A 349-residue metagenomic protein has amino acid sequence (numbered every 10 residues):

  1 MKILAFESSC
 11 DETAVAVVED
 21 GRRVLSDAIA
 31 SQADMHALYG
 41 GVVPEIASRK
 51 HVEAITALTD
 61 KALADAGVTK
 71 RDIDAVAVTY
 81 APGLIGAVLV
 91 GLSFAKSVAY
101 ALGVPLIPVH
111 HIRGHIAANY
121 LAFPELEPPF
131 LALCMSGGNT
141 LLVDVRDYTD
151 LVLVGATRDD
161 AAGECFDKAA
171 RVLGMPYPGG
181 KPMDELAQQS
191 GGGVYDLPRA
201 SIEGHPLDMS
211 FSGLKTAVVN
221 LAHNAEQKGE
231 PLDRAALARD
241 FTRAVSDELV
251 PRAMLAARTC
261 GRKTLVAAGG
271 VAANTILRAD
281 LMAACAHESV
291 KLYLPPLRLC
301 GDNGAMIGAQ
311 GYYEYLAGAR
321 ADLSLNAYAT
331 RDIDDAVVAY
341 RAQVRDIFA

Functional and structural regions predicted by a protein language model:
M1, V109-L131: Conserved phosphate-binding catalytic cores of ATP/NTP-utilizing and phosphoryl-transfer enzymes
M1-K2, F6-S9, A16, S26-D27 (+5 more regions): A short helix-loop
K2-P82, H111, H115: N-terminal beta-alpha supersecondary unit
T69-T79, C260-V271, Y293-P296: Short glycine-rich phosphate-binding loop at a beta-alpha junction
V78-L102, T275-A284: Short Gly/Thr/Asp-enriched flexible loops that form oxyanion-binding sites at enzyme active sites
P108-V109, L265, M282-M306: Conserved phosphate-binding/catalytic loops in two-lobed NTP-binding clefts
E185-L265, T275-A283, H287-E288, Y315 (+1 more regions): A contiguous, well-structured pocket-lining segment that forms one wall/lid of small-molecule binding clefts in soluble
P296-V337: Glycine-rich phosphate-binding/hydrolytic loop that grips phosphoryl groups
